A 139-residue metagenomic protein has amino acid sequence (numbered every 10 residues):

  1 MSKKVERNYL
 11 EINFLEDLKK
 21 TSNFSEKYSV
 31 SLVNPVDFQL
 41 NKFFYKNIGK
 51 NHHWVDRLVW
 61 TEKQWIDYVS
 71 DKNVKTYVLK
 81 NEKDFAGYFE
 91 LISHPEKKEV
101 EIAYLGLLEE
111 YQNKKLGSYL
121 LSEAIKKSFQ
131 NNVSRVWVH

Functional and structural regions predicted by a protein language model:
M1-S29, N34: Acyl-donor-binding surface of acyltransferase catalytic domains
S22-R57: Short amphipathic alpha-helix that is part of the acyltransferase structural core
S29, Y104, W137-H139: Short aromatic/hydrophobic contact patches that present stacked aromatics for nucleic-acid/ligand binding
L58-W60, V69-T76, K80-L108: A conserved beta-strand-loop-helix scaffold within acyl/acetyltransferase catalytic domains
Y104-L107, N113-S128: Conserved acetyl-CoA-binding loop-helix of GNAT-fold acetyltransferases
S128-H139: Conserved GNAT acetyl-CoA-binding A-motif
